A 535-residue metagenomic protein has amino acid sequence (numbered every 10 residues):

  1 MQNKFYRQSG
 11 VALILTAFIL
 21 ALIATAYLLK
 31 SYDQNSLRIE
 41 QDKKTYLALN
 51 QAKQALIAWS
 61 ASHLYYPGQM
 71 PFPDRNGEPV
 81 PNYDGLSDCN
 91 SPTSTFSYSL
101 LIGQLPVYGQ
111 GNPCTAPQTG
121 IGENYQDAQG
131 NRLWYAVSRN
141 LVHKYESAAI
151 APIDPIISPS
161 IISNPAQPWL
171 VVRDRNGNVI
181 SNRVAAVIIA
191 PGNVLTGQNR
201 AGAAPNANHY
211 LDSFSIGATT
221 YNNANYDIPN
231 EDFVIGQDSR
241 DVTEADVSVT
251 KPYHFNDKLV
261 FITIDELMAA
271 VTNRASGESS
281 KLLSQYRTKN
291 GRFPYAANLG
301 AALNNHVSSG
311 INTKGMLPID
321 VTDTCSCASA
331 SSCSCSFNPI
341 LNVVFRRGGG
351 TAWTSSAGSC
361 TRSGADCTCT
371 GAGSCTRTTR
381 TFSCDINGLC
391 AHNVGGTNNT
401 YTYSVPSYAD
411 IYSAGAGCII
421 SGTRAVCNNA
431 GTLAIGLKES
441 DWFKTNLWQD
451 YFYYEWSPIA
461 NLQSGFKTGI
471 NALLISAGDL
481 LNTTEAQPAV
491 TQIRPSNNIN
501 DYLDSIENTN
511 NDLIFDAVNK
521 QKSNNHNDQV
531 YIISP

Functional and structural regions predicted by a protein language model:
Q2-D33: N-terminal single-pass transmembrane signal-anchor helix
A26-P535: N-terminal pilin/flagellin-like segments and related low-complexity appendage regions
